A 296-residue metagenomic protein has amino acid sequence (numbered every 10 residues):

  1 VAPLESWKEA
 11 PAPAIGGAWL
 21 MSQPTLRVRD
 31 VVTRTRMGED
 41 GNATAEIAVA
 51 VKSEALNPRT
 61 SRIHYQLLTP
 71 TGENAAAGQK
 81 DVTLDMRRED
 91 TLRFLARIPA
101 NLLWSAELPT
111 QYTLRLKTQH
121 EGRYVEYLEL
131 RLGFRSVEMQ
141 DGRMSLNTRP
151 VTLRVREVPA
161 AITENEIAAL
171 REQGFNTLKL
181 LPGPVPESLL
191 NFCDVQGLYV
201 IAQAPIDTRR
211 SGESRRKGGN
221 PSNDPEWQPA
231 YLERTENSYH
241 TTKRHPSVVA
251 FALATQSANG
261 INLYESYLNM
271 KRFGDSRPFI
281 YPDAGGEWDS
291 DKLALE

Functional and structural regions predicted by a protein language model:
V1-F192, Q196-G197, R234, V249-A250 (+1 more regions): Secreted/periplasmic carbohydrate-active enzymes, especially glycoside hydrolases
E164-N165, T177-E296: Substrate-binding/catalytic cleft of secreted carbohydrate-active enzymes, primarily glycoside hydrolases
